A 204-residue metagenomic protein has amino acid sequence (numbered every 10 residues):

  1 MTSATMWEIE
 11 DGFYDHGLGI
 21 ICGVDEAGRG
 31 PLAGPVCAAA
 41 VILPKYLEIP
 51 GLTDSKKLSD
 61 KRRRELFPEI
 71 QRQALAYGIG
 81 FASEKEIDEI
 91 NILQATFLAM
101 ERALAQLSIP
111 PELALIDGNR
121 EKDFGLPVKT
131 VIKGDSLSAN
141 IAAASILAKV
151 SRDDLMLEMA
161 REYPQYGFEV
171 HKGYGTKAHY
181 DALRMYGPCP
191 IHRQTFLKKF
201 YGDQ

Functional and structural regions predicted by a protein language model:
M1-Q204: RNase H-like, Mg2+-dependent phosphodiesterase core, and more generally RNA phosphate-backbone-engaging helix-loop
